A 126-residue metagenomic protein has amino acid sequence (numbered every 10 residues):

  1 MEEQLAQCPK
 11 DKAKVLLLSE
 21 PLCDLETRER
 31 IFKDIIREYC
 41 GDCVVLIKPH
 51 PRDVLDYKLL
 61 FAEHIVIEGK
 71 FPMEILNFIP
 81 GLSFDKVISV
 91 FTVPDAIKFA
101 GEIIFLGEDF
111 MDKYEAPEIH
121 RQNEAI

Functional and structural regions predicted by a protein language model:
M1-D34, C43-D53: Active-site donor-nucleotide binding/catalytic segment of nucleotide-sugar enzymes
Q7-A13, R37-D42, F78-D85, F99: Flexible, charged surface loops at secondary-structure boundaries
L18-E20, I47-P51, E68, D85-T92 (+1 more regions): Short His-Asn-centered micro-motif
D24-E26, D53-L59, A96, M111-E115: Short, charged/polar "capping" segments at the starts of alpha-helices and the immediately preceding loops
G41-G69: Catalytic donor nucleotide-activated moiety binding site of glycosyltransferases and closely related
V45-P51, L76-I79, E118-H120: Short C-terminal domain-edge/linker segments immediately following a structured domain
K58-P72, F99-E108, A116-I126: Active-site regions of enzymes building and remodeling cell-envelope glycoconjugates
N77-E118: A donor-sugar binding/catalytic signature common to diverse glycosyltransferases and related nucleotide-sugar
